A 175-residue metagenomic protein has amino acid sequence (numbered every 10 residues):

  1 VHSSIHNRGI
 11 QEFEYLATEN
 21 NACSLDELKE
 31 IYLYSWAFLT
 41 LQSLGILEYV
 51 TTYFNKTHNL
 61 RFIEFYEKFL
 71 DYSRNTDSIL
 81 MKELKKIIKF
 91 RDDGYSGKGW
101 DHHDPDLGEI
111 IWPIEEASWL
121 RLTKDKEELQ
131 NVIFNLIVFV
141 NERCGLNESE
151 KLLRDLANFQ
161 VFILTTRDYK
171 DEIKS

Functional and structural regions predicted by a protein language model:
V1-L60, F65-L70, Y169-S175: A structural motif corresponding to the C-terminal lobe/cap of the Radical SAM core domain
N20, D26, L33-W36, T40-S43 (+3 more regions): Extended alpha-helical scaffolding regions
D26, L60, E64, N75-S78 (+3 more regions): Alpha-helix boundary/N-cap detector
K29, K56, K68, K82-K89 (+5 more regions): Context-gated lysine
E30-L33, T52, E64-D71, K82 (+5 more regions): Charged/polar, solvent-exposed surface patches and flexible loops
F38-G45, Y49, Y72-L80, R91-K98 (+3 more regions): Short secondary-structure junctions and interdomain/linker hinges
S73-T123: Acidic catalytic cores of enzymes that act on phosphate-bearing nucleotides/polynucleotides
H103-S175: Charge-dense, extended regions
